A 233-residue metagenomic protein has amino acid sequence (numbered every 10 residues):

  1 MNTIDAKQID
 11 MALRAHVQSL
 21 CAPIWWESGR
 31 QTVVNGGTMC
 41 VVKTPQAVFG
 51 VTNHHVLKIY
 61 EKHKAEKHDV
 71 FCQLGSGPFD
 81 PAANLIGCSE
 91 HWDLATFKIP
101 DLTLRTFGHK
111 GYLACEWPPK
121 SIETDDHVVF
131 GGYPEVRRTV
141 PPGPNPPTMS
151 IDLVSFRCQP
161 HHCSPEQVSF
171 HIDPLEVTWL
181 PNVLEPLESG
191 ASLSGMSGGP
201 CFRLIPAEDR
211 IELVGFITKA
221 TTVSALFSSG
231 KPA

Functional and structural regions predicted by a protein language model:
D5-G87, A95-L102, F156, P160 (+2 more regions): Catalytic histidine site
M39, G132-P134, I151-E166, F170 (+2 more regions): Glycine-centered structural positions embedded in regular secondary structure
A47-T52, V56-Y60, C88-T124, V136-P142: Conserved active-site neighborhood of the chymotrypsin/trypsin-like protease fold
K64-V70, T106-A114, S192-L193: Extended Gly/Ser/Thr-rich low-complexity repeat segments, especially those forming or decorating extracellular
A114-H162: Short glycine/Trp-rich loop-beta-loop segment that forms part of the substrate-binding cleft
E166-S189: A conserved mid-domain beta-alpha-beta active-site/ligand-binding segment of alpha/beta enzyme cores
L184-I217: Catalytic nucleophile loop of clan PA
A207-A233: Long hydrophobic alpha-helical segments typical of transmembrane helices together with their membrane-interfacial
